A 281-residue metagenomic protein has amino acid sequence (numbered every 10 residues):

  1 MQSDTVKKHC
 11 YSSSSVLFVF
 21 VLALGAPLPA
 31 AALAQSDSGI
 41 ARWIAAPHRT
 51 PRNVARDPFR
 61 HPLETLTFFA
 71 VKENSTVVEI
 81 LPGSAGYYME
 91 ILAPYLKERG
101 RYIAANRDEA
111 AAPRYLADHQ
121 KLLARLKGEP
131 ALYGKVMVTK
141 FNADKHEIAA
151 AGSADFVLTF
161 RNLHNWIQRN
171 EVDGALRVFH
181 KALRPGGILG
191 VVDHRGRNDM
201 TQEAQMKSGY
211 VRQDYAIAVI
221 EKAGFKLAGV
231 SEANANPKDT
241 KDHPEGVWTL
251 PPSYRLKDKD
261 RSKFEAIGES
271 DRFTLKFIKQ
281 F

Functional and structural regions predicted by a protein language model:
I40-F68, K72: Class I SAM-dependent methyltransferase Rossmann-like catalytic core, especially the SAM/SAH-binding loop
E73-S84: Conserved class I S-adenosyl-L-methionine
A93-P94, V172-P185: A short glycine-rich, Lys/Arg-flanked "PGG" loop and its adjoining helix->strand segment in the class I
I103, G186-H194: Conserved beta-strand signature within the Rossmann-like core of class I S-adenosyl-L-methionine
L116-K145: S-adenosyl-L-methionine
A143, N165-V178: A short, conserved alpha-helix within the catalytic core of class I
E147-V157: A short acidic, Gly/Pro-enriched loop at the edge of an enzyme's catalytic core that lines a small-molecule cofactor
F264-F281: C-terminal lobe and adjacent flexible extensions of AdoMet/dcAdoMet transferase-like proteins
